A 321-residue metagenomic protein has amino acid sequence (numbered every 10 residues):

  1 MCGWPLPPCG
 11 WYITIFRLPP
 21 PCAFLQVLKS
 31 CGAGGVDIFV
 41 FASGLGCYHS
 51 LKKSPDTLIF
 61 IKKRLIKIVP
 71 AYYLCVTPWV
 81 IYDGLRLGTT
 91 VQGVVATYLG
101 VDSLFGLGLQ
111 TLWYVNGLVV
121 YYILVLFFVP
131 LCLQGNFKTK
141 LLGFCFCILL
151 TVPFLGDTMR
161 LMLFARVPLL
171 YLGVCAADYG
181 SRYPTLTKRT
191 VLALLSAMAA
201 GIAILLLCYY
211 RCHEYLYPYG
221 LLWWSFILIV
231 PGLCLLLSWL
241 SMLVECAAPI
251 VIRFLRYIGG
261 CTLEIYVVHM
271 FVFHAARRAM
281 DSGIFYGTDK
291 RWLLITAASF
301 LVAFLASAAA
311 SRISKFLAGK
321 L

Functional and structural regions predicted by a protein language model:
M1-L6, G135-K138: N-terminal membrane topogenic signal
G3-L6, I13, C31-A42, L112-L124 (+4 more regions): Membrane-embedded alpha-helical segments of multi-pass membrane proteins, especially the transmembrane helices
C9-F16, Y98-L104, G143-D157, S196-C212 (+1 more regions): Aromatic-anchored segments of alpha-helical transmembrane domains
K29-V40, H49-G106, Y121, L192-A197 (+2 more regions): Transmembrane alpha-helical segments and their boundary/interface "anchor" motifs in multi-pass integral membrane
F39-V40, G46-K52, I68, Y73 (+3 more regions): Hydrophobic alpha-helical segments with transmembrane-like composition
C47-P55, G84, F127-Q134, V152 (+7 more regions): Structural signal for the C-terminal ends of transmembrane alpha-helices and the immediately following loop
G156, L163-Y171, S181-E264, F271-M280 (+1 more regions): Alpha-helical transmembrane segments and terminal signal-anchor/GPI-anchor hydrophobic tails, characterized by long
D289, R312-L321: Membrane-proximal cytoplasmic C-terminal regulatory module of class A 7TM GPCRs
